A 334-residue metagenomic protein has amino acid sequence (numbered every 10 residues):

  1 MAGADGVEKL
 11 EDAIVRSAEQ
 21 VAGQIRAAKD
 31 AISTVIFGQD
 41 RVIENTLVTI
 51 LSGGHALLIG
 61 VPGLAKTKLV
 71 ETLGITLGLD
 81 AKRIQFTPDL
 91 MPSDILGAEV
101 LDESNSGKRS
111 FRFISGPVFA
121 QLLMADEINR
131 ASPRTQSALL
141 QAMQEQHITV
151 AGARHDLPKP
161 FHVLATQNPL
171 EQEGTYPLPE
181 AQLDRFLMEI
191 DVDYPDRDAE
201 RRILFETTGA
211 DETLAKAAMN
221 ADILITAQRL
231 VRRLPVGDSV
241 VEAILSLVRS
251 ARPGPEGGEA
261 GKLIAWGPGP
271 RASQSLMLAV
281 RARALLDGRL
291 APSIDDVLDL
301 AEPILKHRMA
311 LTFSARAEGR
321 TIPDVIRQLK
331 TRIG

Functional and structural regions predicted by a protein language model:
M1-V15, E19, G254-G334: C-terminal engagement/docking regions of AAA+ P-loop ATPases
I14-A22, V35, T175, E189-A260 (+4 more regions): Conserved C-terminal "switch" segment of AAA+ ATPases
S17-V61: Pre-Walker A (pre-P-loop) alpha-helix and adjacent loop at the N terminus of AAA/AAA+ ATPase modules, a conserved
N45-V48, D102-M124: Conserved alpha-helical scaffold flanking the Walker A/P-loop in AAA+ ATPase domains
I50-P88: Walker A/P-loop
V61, I95, T166: P-loop (Walker A) phosphate-binding loop of NTP-binding proteins
D102-K108, A131, T135, M143-L234 (+1 more regions): Canonical AAA+ ATPase core
D126-E127, A138: Walker B catalytic acidic pair
